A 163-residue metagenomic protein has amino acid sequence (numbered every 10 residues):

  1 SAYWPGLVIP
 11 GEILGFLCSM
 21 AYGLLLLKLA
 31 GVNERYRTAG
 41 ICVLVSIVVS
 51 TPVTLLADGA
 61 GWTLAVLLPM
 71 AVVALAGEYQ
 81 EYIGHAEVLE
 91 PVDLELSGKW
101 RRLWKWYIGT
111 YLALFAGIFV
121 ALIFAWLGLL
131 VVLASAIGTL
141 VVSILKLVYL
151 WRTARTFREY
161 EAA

Functional and structural regions predicted by a protein language model:
S1-Y3, L14-G59, P69-G117, G138-A163: Membrane-interface extramembranous regions at the lipid-water interface
P5-I9, A60-M70, G128-A136: Non-cytosolic membrane-interface motifs at loop->transmembrane helix junctions
I118-V141: Extracellular/periplasmic helix-loop-helix junctions in multi-pass membrane proteins
